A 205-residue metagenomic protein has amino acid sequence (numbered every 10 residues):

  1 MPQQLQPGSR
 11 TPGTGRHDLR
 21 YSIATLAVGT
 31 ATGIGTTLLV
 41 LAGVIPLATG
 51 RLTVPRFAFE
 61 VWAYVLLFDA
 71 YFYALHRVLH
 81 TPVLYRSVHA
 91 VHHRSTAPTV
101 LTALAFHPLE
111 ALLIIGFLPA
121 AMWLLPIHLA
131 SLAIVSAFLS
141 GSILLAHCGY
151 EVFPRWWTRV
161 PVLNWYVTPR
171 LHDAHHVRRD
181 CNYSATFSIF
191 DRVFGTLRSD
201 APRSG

Functional and structural regions predicted by a protein language model:
M1-T81, R86-L124, S184-F187, D191-G205: Non-catalytic, topology-defining segments of multipass membrane proteins
L125-T186, V193: Functionally important transmembrane alpha-helices
